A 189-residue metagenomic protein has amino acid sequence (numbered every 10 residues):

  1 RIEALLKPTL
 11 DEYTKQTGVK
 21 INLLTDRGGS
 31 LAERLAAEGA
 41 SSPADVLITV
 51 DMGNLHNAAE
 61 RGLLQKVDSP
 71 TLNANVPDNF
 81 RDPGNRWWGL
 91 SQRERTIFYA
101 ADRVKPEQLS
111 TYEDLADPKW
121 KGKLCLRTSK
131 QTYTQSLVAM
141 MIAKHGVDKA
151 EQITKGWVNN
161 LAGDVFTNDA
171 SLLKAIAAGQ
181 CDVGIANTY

Functional and structural regions predicted by a protein language model:
R1-K20: Short, polar/charged alpha-helical segment
I2-K7, D26-S30, S42-C181: Extracytoplasmic ligand-binding site segments that recognize negatively charged/polar headgroups
K15-T17, A40, W120: Short, structurally constrained coil/turn elements that cap an alpha-helix or connect an alpha-helix to the following
E33-A40: Short, well-structured alpha-helical segments in soluble
G179-Y189: C-terminal lobe and pocket-closing loops of periplasmic/extracytoplasmic Venus-flytrap solute-binding proteins
